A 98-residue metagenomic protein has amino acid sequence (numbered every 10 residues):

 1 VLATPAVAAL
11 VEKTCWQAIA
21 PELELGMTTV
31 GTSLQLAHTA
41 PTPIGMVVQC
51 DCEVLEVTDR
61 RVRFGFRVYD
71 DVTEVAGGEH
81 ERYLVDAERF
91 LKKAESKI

Functional and structural regions predicted by a protein language model:
V1, A37, E81-Y83: Generic structural detector for well-ordered beta-strands
V1-L25, K92-K97: Hot-dog-fold acyl-thioester-processing enzymes
L2-A6, R63, V85: Residues at secondary-structure transition points
C15-Q49: Hydrophobic beta-strand-centered segment that forms part of the acyl-chain substrate-binding groove
S33, G65, G77-E81: Well-ordered beta-strand positions in beta-sheet-rich domains
Q35-D71: Hydrophobic beta-sheet segments that form the core/acyl-binding groove of ACP/CoA-dependent acyl-chain-processing
A76, E81-I98: C-terminal output/interaction extensions
